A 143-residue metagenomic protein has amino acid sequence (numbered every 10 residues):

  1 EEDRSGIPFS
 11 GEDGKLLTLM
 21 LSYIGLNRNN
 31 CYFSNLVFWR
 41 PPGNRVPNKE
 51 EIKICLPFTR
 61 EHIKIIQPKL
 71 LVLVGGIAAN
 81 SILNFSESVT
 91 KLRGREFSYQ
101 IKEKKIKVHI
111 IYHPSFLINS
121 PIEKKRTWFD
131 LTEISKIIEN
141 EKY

Functional and structural regions predicted by a protein language model:
E1-Y143: A polyanion-binding, active-site-adjacent surface
